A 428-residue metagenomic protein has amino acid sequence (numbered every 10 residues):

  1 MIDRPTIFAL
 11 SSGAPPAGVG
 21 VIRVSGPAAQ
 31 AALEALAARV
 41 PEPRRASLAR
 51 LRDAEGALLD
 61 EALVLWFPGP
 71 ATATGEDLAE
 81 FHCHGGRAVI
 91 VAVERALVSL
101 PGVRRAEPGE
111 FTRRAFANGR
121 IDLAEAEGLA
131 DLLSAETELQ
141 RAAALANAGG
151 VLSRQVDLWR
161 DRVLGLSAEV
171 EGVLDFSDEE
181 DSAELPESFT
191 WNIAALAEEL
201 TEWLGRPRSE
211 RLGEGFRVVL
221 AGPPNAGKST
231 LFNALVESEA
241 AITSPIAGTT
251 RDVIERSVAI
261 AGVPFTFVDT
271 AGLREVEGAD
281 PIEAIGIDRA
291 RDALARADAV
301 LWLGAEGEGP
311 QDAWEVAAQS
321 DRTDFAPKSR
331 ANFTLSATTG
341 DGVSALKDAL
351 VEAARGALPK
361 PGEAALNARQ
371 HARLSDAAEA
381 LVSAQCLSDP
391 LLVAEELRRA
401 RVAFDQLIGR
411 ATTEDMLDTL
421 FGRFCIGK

Functional and structural regions predicted by a protein language model:
M1-A14, E127, E136-A259, F265-F267 (+4 more regions): C-terminal-of-GTPase-core extension/linker across diverse P-loop GTPases
M1-A142, A146, G150: A glycine-rich (often HGG/GG-containing) alpha/beta subdomain
V24-G26, G85, T270, E306 (+1 more regions): Residues immediately flanking
S25, V93, G222, D269-T270: A secondary-structure boundary/capping signal
L48-P68, G248-G278, A299: Switch I (G2) and immediately adjacent beta-strands of P-loop GTPase domains
W66, A79, A271-W302, E306-G309: Switch II of P-loop NTPase G domains
R87, R120, A284-I287, G340 (+1 more regions): Short, solvent-exposed loop/helix junctions and linker helices that flank or host conserved functional motifs
